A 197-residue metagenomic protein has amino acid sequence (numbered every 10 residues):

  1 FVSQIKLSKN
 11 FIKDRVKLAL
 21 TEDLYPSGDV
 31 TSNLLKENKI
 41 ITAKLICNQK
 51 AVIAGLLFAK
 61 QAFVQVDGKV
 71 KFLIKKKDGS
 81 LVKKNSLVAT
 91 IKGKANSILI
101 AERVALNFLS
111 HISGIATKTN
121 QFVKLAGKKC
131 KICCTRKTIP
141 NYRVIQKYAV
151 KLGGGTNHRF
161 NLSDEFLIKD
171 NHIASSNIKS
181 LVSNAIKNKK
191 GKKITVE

Functional and structural regions predicted by a protein language model:
F1-E197: Acidic/glycine-rich phosphate/pyrophosphate-binding loops and surrounding catalytic core that coordinate Mg2+
